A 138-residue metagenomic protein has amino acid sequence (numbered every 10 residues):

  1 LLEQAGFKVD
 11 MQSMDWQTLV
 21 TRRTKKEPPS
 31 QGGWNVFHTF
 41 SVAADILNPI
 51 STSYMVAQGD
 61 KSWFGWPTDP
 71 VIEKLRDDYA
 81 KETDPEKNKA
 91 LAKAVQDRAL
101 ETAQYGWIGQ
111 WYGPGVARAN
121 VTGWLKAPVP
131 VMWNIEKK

Functional and structural regions predicted by a protein language model:
L1-A5: Short, polar/charged alpha-helical segment
F7-V9, W34-N35: A structural micro-motif
V9-M14, K87, L91: Surface-exposed patches in mature extracellular/periplasmic domains of secreted proteins
M11-T24: Short helix-initiation/N-cap motifs at beta->coil->alpha
R22-K138: Detector for C-terminal structural segments
